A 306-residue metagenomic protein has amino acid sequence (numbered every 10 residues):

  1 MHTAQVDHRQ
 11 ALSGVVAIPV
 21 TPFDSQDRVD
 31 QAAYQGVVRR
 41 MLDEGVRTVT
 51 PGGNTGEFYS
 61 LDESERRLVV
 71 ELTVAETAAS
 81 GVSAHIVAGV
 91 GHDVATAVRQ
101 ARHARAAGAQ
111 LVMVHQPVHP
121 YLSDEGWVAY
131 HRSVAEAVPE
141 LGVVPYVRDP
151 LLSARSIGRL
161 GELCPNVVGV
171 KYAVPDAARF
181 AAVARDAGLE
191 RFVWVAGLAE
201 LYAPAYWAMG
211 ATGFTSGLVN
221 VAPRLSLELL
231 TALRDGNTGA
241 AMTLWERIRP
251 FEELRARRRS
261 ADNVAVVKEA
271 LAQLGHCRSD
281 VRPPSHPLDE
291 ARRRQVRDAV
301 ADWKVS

Functional and structural regions predicted by a protein language model:
H2-D7, V16-T21, R40-G45, A208-G210 (+2 more regions): C-terminal alpha-helical cap/extension of soluble enzyme domains
H2-L151, R159, H286: Active-site beta->alpha loop and helix N-cap motifs at the rims of alpha/beta catalytic domains
S13, P51-T55, V90, V168 (+4 more regions): Short glycine-rich loop/turn motifs that provide flexible caps or phosphate-binding loops at active sites
A17, D30, T55-Y59, H92 (+6 more regions): Short, flexible micro-motifs
Y34, R66, V70, A97 (+5 more regions): A general structural signal for well-ordered alpha-helical segments in protein cores
V69, Y130, L160, A241-L244 (+1 more regions): A structural signal for short hydrophobic/aromatic patches embedded in well-ordered alpha helices
A137-V138, R148-E252, A256-R259: Catalytic alpha/beta core domains of metabolic enzymes, predominantly
